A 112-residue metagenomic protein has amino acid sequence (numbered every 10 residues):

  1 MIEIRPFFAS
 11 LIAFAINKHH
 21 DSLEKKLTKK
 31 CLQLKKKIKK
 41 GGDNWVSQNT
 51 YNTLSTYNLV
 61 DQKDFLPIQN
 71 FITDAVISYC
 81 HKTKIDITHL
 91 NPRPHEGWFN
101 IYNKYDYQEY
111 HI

Functional and structural regions predicted by a protein language model:
M1-D86: Non-heme Fe(II)/2-oxoglutarate
Q69-H111: Conserved double-stranded beta-helix
